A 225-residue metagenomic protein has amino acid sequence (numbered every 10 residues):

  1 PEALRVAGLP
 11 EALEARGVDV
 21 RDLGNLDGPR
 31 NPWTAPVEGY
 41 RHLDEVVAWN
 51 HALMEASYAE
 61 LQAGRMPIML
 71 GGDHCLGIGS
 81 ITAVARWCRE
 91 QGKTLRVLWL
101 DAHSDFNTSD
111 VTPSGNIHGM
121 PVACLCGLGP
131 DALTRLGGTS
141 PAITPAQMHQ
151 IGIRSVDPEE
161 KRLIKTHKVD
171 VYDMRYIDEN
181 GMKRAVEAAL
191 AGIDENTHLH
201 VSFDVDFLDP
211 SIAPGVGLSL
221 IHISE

Functional and structural regions predicted by a protein language model:
P1-S224: Conserved alpha-helical scaffold segments that buttress catalytic/binding sites
